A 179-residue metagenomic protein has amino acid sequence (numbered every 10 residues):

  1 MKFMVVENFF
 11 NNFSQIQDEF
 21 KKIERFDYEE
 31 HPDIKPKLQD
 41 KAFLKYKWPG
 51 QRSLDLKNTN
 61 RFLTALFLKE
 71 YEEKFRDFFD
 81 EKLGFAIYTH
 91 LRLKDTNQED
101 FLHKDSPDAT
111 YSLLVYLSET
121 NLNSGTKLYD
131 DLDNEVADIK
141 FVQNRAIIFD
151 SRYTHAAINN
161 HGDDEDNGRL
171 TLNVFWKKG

Functional and structural regions predicted by a protein language model:
M1-L83, I87, N97-E99: Non-heme Fe(II)/2-oxoglutarate
L83-G179: Catalytic core of non-heme Fe(II) oxygenases with the double-stranded beta-helix
